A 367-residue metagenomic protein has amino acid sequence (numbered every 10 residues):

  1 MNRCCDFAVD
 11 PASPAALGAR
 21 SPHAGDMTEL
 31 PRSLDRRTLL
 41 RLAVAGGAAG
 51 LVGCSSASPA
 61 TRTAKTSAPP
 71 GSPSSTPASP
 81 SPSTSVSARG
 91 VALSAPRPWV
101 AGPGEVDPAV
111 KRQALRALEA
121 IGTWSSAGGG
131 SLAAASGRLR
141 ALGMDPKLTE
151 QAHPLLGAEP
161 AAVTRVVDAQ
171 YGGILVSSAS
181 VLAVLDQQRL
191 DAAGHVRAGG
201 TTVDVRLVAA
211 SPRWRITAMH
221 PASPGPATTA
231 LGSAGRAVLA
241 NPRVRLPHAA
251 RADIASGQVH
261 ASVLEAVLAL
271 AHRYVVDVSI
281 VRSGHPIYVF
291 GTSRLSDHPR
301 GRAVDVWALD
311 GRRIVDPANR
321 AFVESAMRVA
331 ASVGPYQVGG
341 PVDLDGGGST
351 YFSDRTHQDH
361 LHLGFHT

Functional and structural regions predicted by a protein language model:
M1-T38, A43-V52: N-terminal secretory signal peptides
C54-P108, S233-A234: N-terminal low-complexity, Pro/Thr-rich disordered segments that flank secretion/membrane-targeting signals
L93-G157, I254-Q258: Core segments of small alpha/beta cavity-forming domains
V100-E105, H248-Q258, F290-S293, D310-A318: Second-shell loop/turn segments in exported
P154-Y171: A short, amphipathic edge element
V176-P221, P226: Exposed beta-sheet edge and beta->alpha loop/turn motif
R206-A237, D253, E265, D277 (+2 more regions): Catalytic cores and adjacent binding grooves of peptidoglycan-active enzymes
V259-T292: Extended, low-complexity, intrinsically disordered C-terminal regulatory tails of eukaryotic serine/threonine kinases
